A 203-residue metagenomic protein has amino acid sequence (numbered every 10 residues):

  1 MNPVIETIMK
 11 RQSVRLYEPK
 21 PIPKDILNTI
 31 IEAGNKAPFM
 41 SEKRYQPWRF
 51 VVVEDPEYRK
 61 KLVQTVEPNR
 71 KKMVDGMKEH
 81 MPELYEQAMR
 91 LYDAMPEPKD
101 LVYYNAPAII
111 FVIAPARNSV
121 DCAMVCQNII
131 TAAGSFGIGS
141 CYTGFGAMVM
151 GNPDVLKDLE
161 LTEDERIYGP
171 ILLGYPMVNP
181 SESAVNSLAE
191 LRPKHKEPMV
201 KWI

Functional and structural regions predicted by a protein language model:
M1-Y103, M199-I203: N-terminal amphipathic, basic helical "cap/leader" segment at the start of enzyme domains
T7, S13-V14, D93, I167-I203: C-terminal helix-cap and adjacent tail motif
P19, E54, V112-A116, L173-Y175: Short beta-strand-to-loop capping motifs
G34, A108-D158: Small-aliphatic-rich amphipathic alpha-helix that forms the alpha element of a beta-alpha
E42, G134-S135, T162-D164: Arginine/glycine-rich "motif VI" loop of SF2 helicases in the C-terminal RecA-like domain
P47-W48, A106-I109, I167-Y168: Short, surface-exposed beta-edge/turn micro-motifs
E67-P68, C126-I130, E160, S187-L188: Short, solvent-exposed amphipathic alpha-helical segments in soluble enzyme and RNA/protein-processing domains
K71-P82, L159-S183: A glycine-rich helix N-cap at a beta->alpha junction
